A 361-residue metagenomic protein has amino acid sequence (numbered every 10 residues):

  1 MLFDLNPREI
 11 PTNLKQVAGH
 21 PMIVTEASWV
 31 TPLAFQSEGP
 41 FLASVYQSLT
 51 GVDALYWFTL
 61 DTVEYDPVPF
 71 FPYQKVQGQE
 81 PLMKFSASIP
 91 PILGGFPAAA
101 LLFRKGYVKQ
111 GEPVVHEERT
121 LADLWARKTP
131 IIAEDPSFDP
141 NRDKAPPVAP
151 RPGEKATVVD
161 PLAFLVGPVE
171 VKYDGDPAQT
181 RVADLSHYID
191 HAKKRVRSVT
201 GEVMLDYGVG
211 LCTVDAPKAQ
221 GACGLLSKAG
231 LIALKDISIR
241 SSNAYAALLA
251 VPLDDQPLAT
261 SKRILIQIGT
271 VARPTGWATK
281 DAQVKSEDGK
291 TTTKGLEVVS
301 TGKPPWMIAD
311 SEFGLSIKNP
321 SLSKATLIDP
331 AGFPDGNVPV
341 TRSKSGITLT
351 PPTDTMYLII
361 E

Functional and structural regions predicted by a protein language model:
M1-F164, K172-Y173, P177: Catalytic-core region of carbohydrate-active enzymes that cleave or remodel glycosidic bonds
L14-A18, L49, P257-T260, W306-D310 (+2 more regions): A structural signal for short secondary-structure junctions
S28-V30, T62, V271, L322 (+1 more regions): Short, glycine-/Ser/Thr-/acidic-enriched flexible segments
A54, E64-D66, F70-L93, D174-A178 (+5 more regions): Extracellular/surface-associated beta-sandwich interaction domains
D135-R263: Feature for mature exported/ectodomain regions
I266-P320: Proteolytic processing hotspots in large secreted/extracellular or virion-associated proteins and select intracellular
S311-T348: Proteolytic-maturation and junctional protease-sensitive modules
K344-E361: C-terminal beta-strand-rich structural cap/linker in extracellular carbohydrate-active enzymes
